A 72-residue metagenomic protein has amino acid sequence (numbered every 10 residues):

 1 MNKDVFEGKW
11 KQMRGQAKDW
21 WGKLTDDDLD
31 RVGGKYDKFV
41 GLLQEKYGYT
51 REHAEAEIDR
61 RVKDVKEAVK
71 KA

Functional and structural regions predicted by a protein language model:
M1-A72: Intrinsically disordered, low-complexity, hydrophilic segments
